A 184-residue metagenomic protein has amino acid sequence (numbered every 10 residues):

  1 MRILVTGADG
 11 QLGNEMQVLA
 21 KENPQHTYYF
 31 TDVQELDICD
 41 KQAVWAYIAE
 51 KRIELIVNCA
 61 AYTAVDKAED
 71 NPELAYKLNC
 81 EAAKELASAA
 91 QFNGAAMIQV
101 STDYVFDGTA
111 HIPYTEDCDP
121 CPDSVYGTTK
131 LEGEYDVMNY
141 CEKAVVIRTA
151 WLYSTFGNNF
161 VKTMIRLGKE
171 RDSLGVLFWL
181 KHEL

Functional and structural regions predicted by a protein language model:
R2-E22: N-terminal Rossmann NAD(P)H-binding glycine-rich loop of SDR-like oxidoreductase domains
T6, T31, I56-A60, M97-T102 (+2 more regions): SDR active-site strand-loop-helix element
Y29-Q42: Rossmann-fold cofactor-recognition segment
K41-L78: NAD(P)H-binding glycine-rich loop region in Rossmannoid oxidoreductase-like domains and their noncatalytic homologs
D66-E73, G108-I112, G157-N158: Conserved catalytic-core motifs of eukaryotic protein kinase domains, centered on the activation segment
D70-I98: NAD(P)-cofactor binding segment of oxidoreductase domains
K77, E81-E85, V105-I147, W151-L152: Catalytic helix-loop patch of NAD(P)-dependent Rossmann-fold dehydrogenases
Y135-E183: NAD(P)-dependent short-chain dehydrogenase/reductase
